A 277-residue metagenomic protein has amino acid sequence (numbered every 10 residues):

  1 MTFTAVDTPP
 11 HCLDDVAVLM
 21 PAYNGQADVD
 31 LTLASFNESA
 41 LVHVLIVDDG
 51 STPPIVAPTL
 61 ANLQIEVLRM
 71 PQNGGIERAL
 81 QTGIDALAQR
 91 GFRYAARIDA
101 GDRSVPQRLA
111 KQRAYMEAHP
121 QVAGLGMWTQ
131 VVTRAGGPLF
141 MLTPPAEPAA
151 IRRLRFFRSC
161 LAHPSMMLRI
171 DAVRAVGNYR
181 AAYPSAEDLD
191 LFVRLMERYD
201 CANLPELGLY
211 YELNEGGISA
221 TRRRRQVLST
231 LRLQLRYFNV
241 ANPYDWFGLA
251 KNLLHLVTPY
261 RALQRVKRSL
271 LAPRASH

Functional and structural regions predicted by a protein language model:
D14-M20, S35-F36, V42-V47: Hydrophobic targeting segments
P21, P145-L231: Conserved nucleotide-sugar donor-binding catalytic segment
N24-E38: Short, well-formed alpha-helical segments that are part of the catalytic scaffolds of diverse glycosyltransferases
D48-V56, Q72, D99-D102: A conserved acidic beta->alpha catalytic loop
M70-R90: Glycine-rich, basic loop-to-helix element that forms the pyrophosphate-binding segment of sugar-nucleotide handling
A95: Short aromatic/hydrophobic "clamp" motif used to bind/position activated sugar donors
I98, R103-R108, V131, L168 (+2 more regions): Hydrophobic/aromatic residue at the end of a short beta strand that borders the catalytic acidic motif
Q107-L139: Conserved donor NDP-sugar-binding/catalytic core segment of glycosyltransferases
